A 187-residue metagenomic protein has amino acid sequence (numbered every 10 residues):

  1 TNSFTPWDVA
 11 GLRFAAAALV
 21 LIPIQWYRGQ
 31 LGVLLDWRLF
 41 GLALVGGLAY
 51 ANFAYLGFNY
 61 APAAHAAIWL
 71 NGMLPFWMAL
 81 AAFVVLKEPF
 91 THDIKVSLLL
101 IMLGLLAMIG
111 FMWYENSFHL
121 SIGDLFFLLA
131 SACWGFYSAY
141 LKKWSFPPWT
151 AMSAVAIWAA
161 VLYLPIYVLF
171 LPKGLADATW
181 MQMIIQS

Functional and structural regions predicted by a protein language model:
T1-F4, N52-P62, F136-P147: Juxtamembrane C-cap of transmembrane helices in multi-pass membrane transport proteins
T1-S3, F58-N59, I109-I122, Y167-Q186: Membrane-interface helix termini and inter-helical loops of multi-pass transporters
D8-L19, Y55-P89: Specific alpha-helical transmembrane segments that line the substrate/conduction pathway and gating interfaces
A18-L21, M78-L80, V84, E115-P172: Transmembrane alpha-helical segments that form core, pore/gating elements of small-molecule transporters/exporters
L21, L42, D93-M112, A160-Y163: Hydrophobic transmembrane alpha-helices of multi-pass small-molecule transport proteins
Q25-N71, A79, A107, S187: Specific transmembrane alpha-helical segments of multi-pass solute transporters/efflux pumps, especially DMT/EamA
V33-R38, I68-N71, K87-A107, S117-D124: Loop-to-transmembrane alpha-helix entry segments
L39-A43, Y55, A67-I68, L98 (+3 more regions): Residue-level signature of transmembrane alpha-helical cores of multipass secondary-active transporters and flippases
